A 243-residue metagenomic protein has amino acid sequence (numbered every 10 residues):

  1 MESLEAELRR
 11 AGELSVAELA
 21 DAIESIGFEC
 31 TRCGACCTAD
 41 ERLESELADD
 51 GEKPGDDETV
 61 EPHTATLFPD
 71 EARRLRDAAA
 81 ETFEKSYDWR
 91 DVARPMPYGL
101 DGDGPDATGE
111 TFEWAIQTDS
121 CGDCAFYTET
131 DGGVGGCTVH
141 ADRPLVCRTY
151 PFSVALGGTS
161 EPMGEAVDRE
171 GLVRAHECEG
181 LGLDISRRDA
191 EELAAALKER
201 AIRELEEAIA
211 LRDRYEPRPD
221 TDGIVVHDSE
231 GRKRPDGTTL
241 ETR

Functional and structural regions predicted by a protein language model:
M1-R243: Short loop/turn segments that flank or connect secondary-structure elements
